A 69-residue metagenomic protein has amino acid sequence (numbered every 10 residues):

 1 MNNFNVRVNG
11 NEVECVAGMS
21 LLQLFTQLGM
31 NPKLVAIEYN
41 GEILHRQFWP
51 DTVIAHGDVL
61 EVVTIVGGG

Functional and structural regions predicted by a protein language model:
M1-G68: Ubiquitin-like/PB1-type beta-grasp interaction modules and other compact soluble beta-rich domains
